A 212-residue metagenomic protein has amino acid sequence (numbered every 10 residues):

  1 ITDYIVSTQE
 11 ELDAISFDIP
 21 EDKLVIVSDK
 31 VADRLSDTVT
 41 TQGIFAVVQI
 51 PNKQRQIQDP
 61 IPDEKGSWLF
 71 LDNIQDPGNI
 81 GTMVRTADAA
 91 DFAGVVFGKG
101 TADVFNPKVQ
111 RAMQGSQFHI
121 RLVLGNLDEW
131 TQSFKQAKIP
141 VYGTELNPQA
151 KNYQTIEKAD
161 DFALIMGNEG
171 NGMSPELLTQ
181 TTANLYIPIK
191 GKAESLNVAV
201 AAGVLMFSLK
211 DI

Functional and structural regions predicted by a protein language model:
I1-D37: N-terminal positively charged helical leader segments and presequences
V27-S28, D72, G98-K99, R121 (+1 more regions): Short beta->alpha connector loops at strand-helix junctions that form conserved, small/polar/Pro-enriched
V31-Q75: Hydrophobic alpha-helical segments and helix pairs
Q58-K151: RNA substrate-binding interface of SAM-dependent RNA methyltransferases
T86-A90, V104-G115, P175-I212: Structured adenosyl-cofactor binding patch, chiefly the S-adenosyl-L-methionine
G143-A193: Active-site/ligand-binding-proximal alpha/beta "capping" segment
